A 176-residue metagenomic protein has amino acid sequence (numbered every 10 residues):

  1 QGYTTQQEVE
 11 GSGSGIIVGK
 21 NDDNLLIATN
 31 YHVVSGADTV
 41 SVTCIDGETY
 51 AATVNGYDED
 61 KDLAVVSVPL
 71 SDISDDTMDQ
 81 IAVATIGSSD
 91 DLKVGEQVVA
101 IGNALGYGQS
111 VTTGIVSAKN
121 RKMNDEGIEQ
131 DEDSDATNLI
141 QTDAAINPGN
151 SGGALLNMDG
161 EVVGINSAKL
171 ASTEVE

Functional and structural regions predicted by a protein language model:
Q1-E176: Serine-dependent protease modules
